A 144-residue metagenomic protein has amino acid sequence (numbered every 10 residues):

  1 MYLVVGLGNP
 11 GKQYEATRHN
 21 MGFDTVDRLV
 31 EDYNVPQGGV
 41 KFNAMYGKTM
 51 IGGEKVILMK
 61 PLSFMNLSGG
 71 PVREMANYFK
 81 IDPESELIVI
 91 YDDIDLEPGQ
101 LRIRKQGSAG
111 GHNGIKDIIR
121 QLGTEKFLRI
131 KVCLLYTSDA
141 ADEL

Functional and structural regions predicted by a protein language model:
Y2-K105, K116, R120, T124-K131: Nucleotide and nucleotide-moiety/phosphate-recognizing core
A109: Phosphate- and other anionic-substrate recognition elements at nucleic-acid/protein interfaces
Y136-L144: Single conserved hydrophobic/aromatic residue that forms the stacking wall/gate of nucleotide- or nucleobase-binding
